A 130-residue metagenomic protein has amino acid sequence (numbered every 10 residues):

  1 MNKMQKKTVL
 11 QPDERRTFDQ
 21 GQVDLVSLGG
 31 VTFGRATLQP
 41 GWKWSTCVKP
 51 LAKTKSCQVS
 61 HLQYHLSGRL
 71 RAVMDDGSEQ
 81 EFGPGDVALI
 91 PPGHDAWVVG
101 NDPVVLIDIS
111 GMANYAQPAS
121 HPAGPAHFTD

Functional and structural regions predicted by a protein language model:
M1-T37, S45, H121-D130: A short, N-terminal "cap"/entry segment at the start of jelly-roll beta-barrel domains of the cupin/DSBH fold
R15, L25, F33-T37, L62 (+3 more regions): Conserved hydrophobic/aromatic beta-strand scaffold that supports enzyme active sites
R35, L89-I90, D95, N101-A119: A short hydrophobic beta-strand segment most commonly corresponding to one strand of the jelly-roll/cupin
R35-C57: Conserved short histidine dyad/triad with adjacent acidic residue
L38, T54-A72: Short, conserved beta-strand element in jelly-roll/cupin
K43-W44, G68-V73, A96: Short beta-strand segments in beta-sandwich/barrel cores
M74-H94: Short acidic-glycine-tyrosine-enriched beta hairpin
